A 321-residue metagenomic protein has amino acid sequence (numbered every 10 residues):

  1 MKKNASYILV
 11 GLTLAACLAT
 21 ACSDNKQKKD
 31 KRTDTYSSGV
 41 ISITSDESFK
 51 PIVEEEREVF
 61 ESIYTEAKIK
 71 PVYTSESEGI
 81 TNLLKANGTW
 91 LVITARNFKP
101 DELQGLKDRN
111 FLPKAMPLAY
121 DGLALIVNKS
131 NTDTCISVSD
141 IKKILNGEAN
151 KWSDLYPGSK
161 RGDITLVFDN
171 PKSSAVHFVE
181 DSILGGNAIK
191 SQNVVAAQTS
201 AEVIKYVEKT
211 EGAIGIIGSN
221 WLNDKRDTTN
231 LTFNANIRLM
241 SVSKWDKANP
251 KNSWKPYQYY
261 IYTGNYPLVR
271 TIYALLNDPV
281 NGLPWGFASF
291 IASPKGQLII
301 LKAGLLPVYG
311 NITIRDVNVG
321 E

Functional and structural regions predicted by a protein language model:
M1-T20: Sec-dependent bacterial lipoprotein signal peptides
C22-T65, K70-K85, M116-A119, V127-E321: Exported/periplasmic ABC-transporter solute-binding proteins
S77-R109, N223-D227: Pocket-flanking alpha-helical
D101, N110-P113, T132-C135: Peptidyl-prolyl cis-trans isomerase
